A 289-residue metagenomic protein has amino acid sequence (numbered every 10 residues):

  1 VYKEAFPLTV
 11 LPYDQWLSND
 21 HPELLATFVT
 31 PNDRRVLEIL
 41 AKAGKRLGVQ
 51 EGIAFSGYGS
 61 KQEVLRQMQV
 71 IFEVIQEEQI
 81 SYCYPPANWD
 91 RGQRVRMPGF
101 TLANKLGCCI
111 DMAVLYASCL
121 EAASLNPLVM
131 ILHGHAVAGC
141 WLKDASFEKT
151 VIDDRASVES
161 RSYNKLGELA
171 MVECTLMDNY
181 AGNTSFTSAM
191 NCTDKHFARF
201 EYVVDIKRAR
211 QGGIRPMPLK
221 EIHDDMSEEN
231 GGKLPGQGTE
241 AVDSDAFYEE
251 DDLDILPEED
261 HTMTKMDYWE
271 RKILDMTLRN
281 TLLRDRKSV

Functional and structural regions predicted by a protein language model:
V1-S288: A structural boundary/capping signal
